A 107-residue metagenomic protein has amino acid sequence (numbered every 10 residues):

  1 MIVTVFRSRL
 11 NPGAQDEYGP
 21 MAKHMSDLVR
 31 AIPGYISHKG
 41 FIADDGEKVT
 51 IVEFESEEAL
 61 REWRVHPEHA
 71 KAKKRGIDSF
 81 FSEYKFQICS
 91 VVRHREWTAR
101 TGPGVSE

Functional and structural regions predicted by a protein language model:
M1-K48, E55-V65, F81-E107: Short S/T/G/P-rich N-terminal loop/turn motif that feeds into the first structured element of a domain
A72: Short acidic (Asp/Glu) patches
